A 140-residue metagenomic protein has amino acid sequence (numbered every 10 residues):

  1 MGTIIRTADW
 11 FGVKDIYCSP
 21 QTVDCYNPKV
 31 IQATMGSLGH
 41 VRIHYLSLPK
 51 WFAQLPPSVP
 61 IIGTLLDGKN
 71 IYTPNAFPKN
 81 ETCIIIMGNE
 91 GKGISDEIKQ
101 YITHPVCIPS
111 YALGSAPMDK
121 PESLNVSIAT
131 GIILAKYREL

Functional and structural regions predicted by a protein language model:
M1, M35, M87, K92 (+1 more regions): Short glycine-rich loop/turn motifs that provide flexible caps or phosphate-binding loops at active sites
M1-G68: RNA substrate-binding interface of SAM-dependent RNA methyltransferases
G12-D15, L38-V41, L66, C83-I85 (+3 more regions): Short, surface-exposed linear patches
S19, S47, P74, K99 (+1 more regions): Amphipathic, positively biased hydrophobic alpha-helical segments used for protein targeting and membrane insertion
N27, Q32-G36, D96-L140: Structured adenosyl-cofactor binding patch, chiefly the S-adenosyl-L-methionine
Y45, G88, S127: Active-site-adjacent beta-strand anchor residues
I62-P121: Active-site/ligand-binding-proximal alpha/beta "capping" segment
